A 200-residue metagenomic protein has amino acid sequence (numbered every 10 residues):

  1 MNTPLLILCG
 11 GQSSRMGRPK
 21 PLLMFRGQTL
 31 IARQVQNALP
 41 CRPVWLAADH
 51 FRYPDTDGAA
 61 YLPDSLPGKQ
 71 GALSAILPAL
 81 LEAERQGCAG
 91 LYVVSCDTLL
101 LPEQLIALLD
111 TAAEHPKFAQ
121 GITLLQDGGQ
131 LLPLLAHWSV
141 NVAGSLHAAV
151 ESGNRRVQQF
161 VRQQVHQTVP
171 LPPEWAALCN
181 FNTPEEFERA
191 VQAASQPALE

Functional and structural regions predicted by a protein language model:
M1-N154, Q159-A177, P184-L199: Nucleotide and nucleotide-moiety/phosphate-recognizing core
